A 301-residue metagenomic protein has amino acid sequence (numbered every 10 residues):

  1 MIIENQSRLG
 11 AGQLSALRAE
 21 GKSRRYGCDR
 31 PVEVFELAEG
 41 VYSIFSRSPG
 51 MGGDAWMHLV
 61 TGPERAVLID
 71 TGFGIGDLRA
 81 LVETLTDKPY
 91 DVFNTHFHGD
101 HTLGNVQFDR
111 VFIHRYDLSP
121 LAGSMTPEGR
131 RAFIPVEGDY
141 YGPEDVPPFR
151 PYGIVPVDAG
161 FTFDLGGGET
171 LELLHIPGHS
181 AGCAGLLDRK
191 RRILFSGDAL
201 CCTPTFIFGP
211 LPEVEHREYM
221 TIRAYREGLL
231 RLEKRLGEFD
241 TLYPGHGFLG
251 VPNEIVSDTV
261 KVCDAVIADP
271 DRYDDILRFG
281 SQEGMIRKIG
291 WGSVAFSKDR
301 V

Functional and structural regions predicted by a protein language model:
M1-C28, E227-V301: Accessory terminal helices/loops
M1-R30, V92-D109, P156-D158, T162: Short, charged N-terminal helix-start/capping segments
R18-E39, R110, R115-L174, S180 (+2 more regions): Metallo-beta-lactamase
D29-T84, L186-C202: Conserved beta-strand hairpin/beta-sheet module of binuclear metal-dependent hydrolase folds, prominently
A38, F45-R47, H96, R115 (+2 more regions): Residues at the C-termini of beta-strands that transition into short coil/loop
E64, D87-P89, F239: A general structural motif
A66, G74, T162, T170-P177 (+1 more regions): Metallo-beta-lactamase
F73-D164, C202, E254-I255, T259-D269: Active-site HxH/HxHxD metal-binding segment of metal-dependent hydrolases
